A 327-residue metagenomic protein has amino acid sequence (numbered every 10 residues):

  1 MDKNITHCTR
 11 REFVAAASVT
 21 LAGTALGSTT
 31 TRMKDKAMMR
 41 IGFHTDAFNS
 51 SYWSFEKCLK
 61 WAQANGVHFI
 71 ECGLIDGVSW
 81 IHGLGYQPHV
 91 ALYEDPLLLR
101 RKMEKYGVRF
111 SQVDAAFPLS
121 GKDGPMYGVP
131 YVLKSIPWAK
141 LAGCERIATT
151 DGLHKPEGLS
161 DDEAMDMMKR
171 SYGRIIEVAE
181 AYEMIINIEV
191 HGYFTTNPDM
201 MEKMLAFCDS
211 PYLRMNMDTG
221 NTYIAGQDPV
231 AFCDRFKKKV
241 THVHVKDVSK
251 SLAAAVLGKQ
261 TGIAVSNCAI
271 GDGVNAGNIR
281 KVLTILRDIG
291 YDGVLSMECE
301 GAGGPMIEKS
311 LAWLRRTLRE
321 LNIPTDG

Functional and structural regions predicted by a protein language model:
D2-G42, A47-H68, T195-G327: Histidine-acidic metal/acid-base catalytic patches
E12, A17-S28, K57, Q63 (+4 more regions): Active-site acidic/histidine proton-transfer and metal-coordination neighborhood in alpha/beta enzyme cores
G42, G83, L119-D123, K155-S160 (+2 more regions): Short coil/turn segments at secondary-structure junctions
A47, V90, F117-P125, C268-G273: The substrate-binding groove and active-site-proximal loops of carbohydrate-active enzymes, especially glycoside
A47-N49, D76-G77, A116-L119, L153-K155 (+3 more regions): Solvent-exposed loop/turn segments at secondary-structure junctions within structured extracellular/periplasmic domains
S54, G83-P88, K122-Y127, G158-E163 (+2 more regions): Short, solvent-exposed loop/turn segments at secondary-structure boundaries
G73-L98, H154-E157: Glycine-rich, proline-tolerant flexible connector loops at the mouths of alpha/beta enzymes
